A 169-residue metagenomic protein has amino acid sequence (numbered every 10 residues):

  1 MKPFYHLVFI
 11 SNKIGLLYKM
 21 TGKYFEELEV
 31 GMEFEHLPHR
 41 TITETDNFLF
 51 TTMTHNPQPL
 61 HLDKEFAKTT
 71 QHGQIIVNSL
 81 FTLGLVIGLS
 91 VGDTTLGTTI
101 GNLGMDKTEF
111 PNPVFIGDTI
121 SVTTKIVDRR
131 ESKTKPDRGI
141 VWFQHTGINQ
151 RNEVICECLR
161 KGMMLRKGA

Functional and structural regions predicted by a protein language model:
M1-K19: N-terminal amphipathic/basic-hydrophobic helices that include classical n-h-c signal peptides and signal-anchor
Y5, S79, G117-D118: Glycine-centered small-residue hotspots that permit tight backbone geometry or close packing
Y5-I10, E26, E35, Q144: Compositionally biased, low-structure terminal segments
F9-K13, M53, C156: Extended rod-forming repeat segments used as scaffolds/tethers
I14-G104, R166-A169: Hot-dog-fold acyl-thioester-processing enzymes
G15-V30, F110, V114-T119, T123-A169: HotDog/MaoC-like acyl-thioester-processing domains
L96-I100, T108-F115: Mid-chain, well-packed structural core segment of small domains
